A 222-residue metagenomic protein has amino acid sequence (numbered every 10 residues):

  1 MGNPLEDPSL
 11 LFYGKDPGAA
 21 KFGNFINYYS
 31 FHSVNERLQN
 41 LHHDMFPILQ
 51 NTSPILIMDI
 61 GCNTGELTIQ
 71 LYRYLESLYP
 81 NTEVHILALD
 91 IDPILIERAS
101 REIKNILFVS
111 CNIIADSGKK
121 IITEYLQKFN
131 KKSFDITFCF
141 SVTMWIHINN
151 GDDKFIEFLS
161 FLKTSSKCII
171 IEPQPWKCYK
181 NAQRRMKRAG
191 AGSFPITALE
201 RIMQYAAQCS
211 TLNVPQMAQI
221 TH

Functional and structural regions predicted by a protein language model:
G2-T52: Class I SAM-dependent methyltransferase Rossmann-like catalytic core, especially the SAM/SAH-binding loop
P54-N63: Conserved class I S-adenosyl-L-methionine
T64-P80: Conserved SAM-binding loop of SAM-dependent methyltransferases across substrates and taxa, primarily the Class I
H85-D90: Conserved SAM-binding motif I beta-strand of class I
A99-S100: Conserved SAM-binding loop
F138: A conserved beta-strand element that flanks and buttresses the S-adenosyl-L-methionine
I146-F161: A short, conserved alpha-helix within the catalytic core of class I
S165-C178: Conserved beta-strand signature within the Rossmann-like core of class I S-adenosyl-L-methionine
